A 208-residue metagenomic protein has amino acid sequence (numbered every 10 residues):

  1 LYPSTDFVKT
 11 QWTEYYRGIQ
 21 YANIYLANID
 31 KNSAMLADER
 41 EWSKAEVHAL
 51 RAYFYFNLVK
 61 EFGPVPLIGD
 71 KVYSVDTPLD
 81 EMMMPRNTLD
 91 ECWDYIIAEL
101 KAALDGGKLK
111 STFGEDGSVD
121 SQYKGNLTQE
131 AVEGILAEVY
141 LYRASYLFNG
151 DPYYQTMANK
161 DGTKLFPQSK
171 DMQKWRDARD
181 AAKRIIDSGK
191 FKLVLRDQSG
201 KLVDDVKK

Functional and structural regions predicted by a protein language model:
L1-F62, L79-D120, K124: Conserved, well-structured interaction surfaces
L1-S4, I68-N87, Y154-P167: Short, helix-capping/interhelical loops that line the mouth of catalytic, cofactor-, or ligand-binding pockets
T5, T10-T13, T77, T88 (+6 more regions): Residue-identity detector for threonine
K44, G63-V65, G69, W93 (+2 more regions): An aromatic- and glycine-enriched ligand-binding surface/loop that stacks and positions planar moieties
